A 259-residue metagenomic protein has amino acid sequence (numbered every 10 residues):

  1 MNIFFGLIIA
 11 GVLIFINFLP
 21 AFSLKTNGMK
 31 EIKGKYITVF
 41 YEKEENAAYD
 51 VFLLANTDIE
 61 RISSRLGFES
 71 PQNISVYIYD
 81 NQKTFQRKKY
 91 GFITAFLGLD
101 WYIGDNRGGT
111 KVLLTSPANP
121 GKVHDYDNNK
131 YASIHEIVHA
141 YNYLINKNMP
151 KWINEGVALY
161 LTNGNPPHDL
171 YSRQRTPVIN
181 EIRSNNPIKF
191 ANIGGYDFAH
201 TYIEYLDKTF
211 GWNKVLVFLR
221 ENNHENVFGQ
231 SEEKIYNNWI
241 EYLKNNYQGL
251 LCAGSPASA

Functional and structural regions predicted by a protein language model:
N2-P20: Hydrophobic membrane-insertion alpha-helices, especially the h-region of bacterial N-terminal signal peptides
G6-I8, T38-V39, H135-I137, N180-S184: A short alpha-helix capping/helix-coil boundary motif
I14, K43-E44, V123, P187-K189: A short, structure-level motif marking secondary-structure boundaries and short turns
N17-F18, L24-K25, F198, N246: Residue-level recognition of alpha-helix termini/interfacial anchor residues
L24-A140, L144-I145, P150, H168-D169 (+1 more regions): Juxtacatalytic substrate-recognition/specificity segment
Y102-L114, D127-Y131, L144-A259: Acidic/His/Gly-enriched intrinsically disordered linker/tail segments that often contain short helix/coil "MoRF-like"
